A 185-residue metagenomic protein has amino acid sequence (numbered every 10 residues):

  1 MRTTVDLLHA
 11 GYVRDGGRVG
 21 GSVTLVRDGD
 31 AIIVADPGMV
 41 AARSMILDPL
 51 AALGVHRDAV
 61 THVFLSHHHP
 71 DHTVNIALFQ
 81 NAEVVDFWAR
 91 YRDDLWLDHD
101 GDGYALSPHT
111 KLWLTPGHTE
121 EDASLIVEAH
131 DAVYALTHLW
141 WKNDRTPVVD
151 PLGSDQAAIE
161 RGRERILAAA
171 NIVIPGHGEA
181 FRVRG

Functional and structural regions predicted by a protein language model:
M1-D30, E164-I172, R182-G185: Zn-dependent metallo-beta-lactamase
T3, A82-E83, T110, N171: A structural micro-motif
D6-A10, V23-R27, I33-V34, G101-E128: Core dinuclear metal-dependent hydrolase active-site scaffold
L8, N75-I76, L95-L97, L125 (+2 more regions): Short, well-ordered secondary-structure micro-motifs
R14, V19, G38-P108: Active-site HxH/HxHxD metal-binding segment of metal-dependent hydrolases
G29-A31, A82, A89, E128-A132: Short loop segments at secondary-structure junctions
A35-P37, A59-H69, N75, V84-W88 (+4 more regions): Active-site neighborhood of phospho(di)ester-bond hydrolases with catalytic His/Asp-centered motifs
A41, L114, E120-G185: Metallo-beta-lactamase
